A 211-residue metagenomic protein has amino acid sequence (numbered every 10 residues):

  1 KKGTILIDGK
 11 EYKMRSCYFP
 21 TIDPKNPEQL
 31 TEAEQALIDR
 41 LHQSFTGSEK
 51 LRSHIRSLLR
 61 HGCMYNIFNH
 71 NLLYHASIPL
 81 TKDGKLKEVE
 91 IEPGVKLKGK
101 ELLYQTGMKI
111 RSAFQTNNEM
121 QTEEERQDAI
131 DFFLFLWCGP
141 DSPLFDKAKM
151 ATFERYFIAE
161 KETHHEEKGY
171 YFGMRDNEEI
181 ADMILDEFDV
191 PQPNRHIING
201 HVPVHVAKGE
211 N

Functional and structural regions predicted by a protein language model:
K1-N211: Feature recognizes metal-dependent phosphohydrolase scaffolds
